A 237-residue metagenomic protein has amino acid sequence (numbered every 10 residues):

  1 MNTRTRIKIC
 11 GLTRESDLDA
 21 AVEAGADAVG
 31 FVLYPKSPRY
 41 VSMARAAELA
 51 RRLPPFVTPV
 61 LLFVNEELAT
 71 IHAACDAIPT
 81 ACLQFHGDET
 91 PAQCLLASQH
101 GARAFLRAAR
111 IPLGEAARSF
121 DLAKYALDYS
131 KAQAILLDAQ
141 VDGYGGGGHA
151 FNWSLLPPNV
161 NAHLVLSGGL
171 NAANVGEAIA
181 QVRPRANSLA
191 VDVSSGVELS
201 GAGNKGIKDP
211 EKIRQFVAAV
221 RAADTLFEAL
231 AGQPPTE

Functional and structural regions predicted by a protein language model:
M1-C10, A231-T236: N-terminal amphipathic alpha-helix/helix-capping segment at the start of soluble metabolic enzymes
N2, L53-F56, P79, H100-R103 (+2 more regions): Short helix-capping segments at alpha-helix termini
I9, S167, S194: Short hydrophobic "strand-cap" motifs at the C-terminus of beta-strands
L18-A24, L127-S130: Alpha/beta enzyme core
A26-S37, Q84-T90, Q140-V141, G146 (+1 more regions): Glycine-rich phosphate-binding active-site loops on the catalytic face of alpha/beta enzymes
L33-S37, A50-S167, N171-N174: Conserved anion-binding
A44-L53, L96-A97, I179, S194 (+1 more regions): C-terminal helical cap(s) of enzyme catalytic domains, especially alpha/beta-barrels
V165-P184, E198: A C-terminal functional module that forms or caps the active site or interfaces directly with catalytic machinery
